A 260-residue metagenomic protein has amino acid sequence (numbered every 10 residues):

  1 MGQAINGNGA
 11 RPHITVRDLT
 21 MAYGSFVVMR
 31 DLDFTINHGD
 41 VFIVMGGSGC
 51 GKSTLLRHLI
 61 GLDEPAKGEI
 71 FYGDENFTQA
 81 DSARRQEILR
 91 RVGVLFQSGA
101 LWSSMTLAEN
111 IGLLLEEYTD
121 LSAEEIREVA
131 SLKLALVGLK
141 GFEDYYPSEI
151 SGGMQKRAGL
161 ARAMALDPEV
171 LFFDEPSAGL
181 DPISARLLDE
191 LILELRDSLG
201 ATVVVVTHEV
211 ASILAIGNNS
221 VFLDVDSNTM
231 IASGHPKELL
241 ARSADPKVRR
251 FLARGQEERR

Functional and structural regions predicted by a protein language model:
I60: Helix-to-loop junction immediately C-terminal to a conserved catalytic motif
G68-F77: Conserved ABC transporter NBD signature motif
N76, A123-F142: Conserved ABC ATPase "signature" region
F77-G93, A123, L239-S243: ABC ATPase NBD coupling module
Y146-I150, M154: Conserved ABC ATPase signature
A165-E169: A short, proline-enriched helix->beta-strand linker immediately N-terminal to the Walker B motif in ABC-type P-loop
L171-D174: Catalytic Walker B motif of ABC-type/P-loop ATPase nucleotide-binding domains
